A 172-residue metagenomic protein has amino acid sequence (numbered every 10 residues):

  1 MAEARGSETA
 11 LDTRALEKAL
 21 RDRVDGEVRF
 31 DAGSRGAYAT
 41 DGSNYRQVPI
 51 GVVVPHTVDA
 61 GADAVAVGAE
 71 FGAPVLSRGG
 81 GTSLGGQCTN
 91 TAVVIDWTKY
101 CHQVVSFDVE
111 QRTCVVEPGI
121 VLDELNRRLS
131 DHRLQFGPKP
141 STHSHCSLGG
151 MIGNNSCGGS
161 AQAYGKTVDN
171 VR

Functional and structural regions predicted by a protein language model:
M1-G42, V67-V75: N-terminal accessory segments
L20, S43-V75, V93, W97-P140 (+2 more regions): N-terminal glycine-rich flavin-associated loop
G33, S141-H143: Active-site beta-loop-alpha junctions enriched in small/polar residues
R78: Conserved PLP cofactor-binding pocket of PLP-dependent enzymes
H145-L148: Beta-rich nucleic-acid/ligand-interaction surfaces
